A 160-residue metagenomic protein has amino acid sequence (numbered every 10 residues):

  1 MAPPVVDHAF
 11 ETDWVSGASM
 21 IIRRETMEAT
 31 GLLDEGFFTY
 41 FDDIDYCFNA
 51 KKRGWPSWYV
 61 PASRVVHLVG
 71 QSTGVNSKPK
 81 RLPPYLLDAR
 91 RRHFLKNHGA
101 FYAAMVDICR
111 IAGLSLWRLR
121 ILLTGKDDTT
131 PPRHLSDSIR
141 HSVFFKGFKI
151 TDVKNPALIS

Functional and structural regions predicted by a protein language model:
M1-P3: Surface-exposed acidic, glycine/proline-enriched linker/cap segments that occur as 15-30-residue helix-coil
V5, M105-R118, F148-I159: Short secondary-structure transition/capping segments
V5-R64: A short, conserved alpha-helix in the catalytic core of glycosyltransferases
E25, A29, N49, R92 (+2 more regions): Residue-level signal for well-ordered alpha-helical scaffold segments within enzymatic catalytic domains
F48, K52-T130: Active-site-adjacent helix/loop segment of glycosyltransferases that harbors family-specific signature motifs
T129-S160: Membrane-interface aromatic/basic loop that binds lipid-linked glycans or pyrophosphate carriers, typified by
